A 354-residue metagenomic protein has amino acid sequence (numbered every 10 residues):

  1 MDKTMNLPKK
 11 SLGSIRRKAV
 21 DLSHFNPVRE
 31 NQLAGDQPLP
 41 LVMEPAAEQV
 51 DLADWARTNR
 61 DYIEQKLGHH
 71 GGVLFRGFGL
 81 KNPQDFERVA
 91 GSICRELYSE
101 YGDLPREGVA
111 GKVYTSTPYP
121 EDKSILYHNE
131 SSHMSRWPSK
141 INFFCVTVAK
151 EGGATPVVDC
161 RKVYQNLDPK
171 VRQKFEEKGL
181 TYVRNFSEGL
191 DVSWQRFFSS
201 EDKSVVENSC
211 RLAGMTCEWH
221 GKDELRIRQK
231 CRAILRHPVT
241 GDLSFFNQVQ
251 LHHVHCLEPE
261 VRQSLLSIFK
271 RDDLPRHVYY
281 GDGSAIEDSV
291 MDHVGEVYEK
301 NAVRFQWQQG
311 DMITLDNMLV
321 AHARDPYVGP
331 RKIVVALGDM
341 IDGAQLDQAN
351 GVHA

Functional and structural regions predicted by a protein language model:
D2-W55, K66-G68, E121-Y127, R136-L315 (+1 more regions): Active-site environment of non-heme Fe oxygenases that use a 2-His-1-carboxylate facial triad
R60-G79: TRNA-binding/sensing appendages of the translation machinery
G72-V73, E96-G102, K150-T155: Short secondary-structure capping/junction motifs at helix and strand boundaries
G77-K81, S193-Q195: Conserved short loop/turn motifs at secondary-structure junctions
L80-R95: Glycine-rich loop at the start of a catalytic domain that most often binds anionic cofactors/ligands
K81, H133, A321: Glycine-rich nucleotide phosphate-binding loop and flanking beta-alpha elements of Rossmann-like dinucleotide-binding
I93-L97, S131, C145-A149: Generic hydrophobic/packing signal
L97-N129: A gly/proline- and charged-residue-enriched helix-loop-helix capping module
